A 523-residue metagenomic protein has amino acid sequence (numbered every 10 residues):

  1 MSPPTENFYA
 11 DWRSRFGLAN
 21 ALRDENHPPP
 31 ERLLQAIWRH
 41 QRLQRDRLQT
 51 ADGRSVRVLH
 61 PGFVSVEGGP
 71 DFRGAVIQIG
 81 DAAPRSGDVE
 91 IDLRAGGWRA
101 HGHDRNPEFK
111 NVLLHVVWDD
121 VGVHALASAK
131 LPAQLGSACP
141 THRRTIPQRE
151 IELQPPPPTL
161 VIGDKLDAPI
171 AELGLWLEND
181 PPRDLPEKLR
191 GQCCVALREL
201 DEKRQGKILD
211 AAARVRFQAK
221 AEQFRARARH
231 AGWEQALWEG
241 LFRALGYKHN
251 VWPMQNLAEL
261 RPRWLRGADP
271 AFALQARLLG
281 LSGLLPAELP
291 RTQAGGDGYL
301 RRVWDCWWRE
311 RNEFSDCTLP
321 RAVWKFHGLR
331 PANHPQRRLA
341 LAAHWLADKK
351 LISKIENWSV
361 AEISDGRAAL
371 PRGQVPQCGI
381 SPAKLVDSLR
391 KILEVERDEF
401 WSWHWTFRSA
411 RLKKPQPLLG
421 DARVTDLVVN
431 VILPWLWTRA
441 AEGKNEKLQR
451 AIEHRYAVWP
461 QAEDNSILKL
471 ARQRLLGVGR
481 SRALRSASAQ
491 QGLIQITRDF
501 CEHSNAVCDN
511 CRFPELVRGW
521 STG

Functional and structural regions predicted by a protein language model:
M1-F16: Intrinsically disordered, low-structural-confidence terminal and linker regions
F16-R57: Short Lys/Arg-enriched alpha/beta "domain-start" segment
V56-F72, V76-G80: Active-site metal-binding core of divalent-cation-utilizing nuclease and nuclease-like domains
P70, P84, F109, A236 (+2 more regions): Short, well-structured alpha-helical interface segments that form or flank functional binding sites
D71-V123: A broadly used, surface-exposed interaction patch
H115-A138, H142-G280: Internal, well-ordered alpha/beta segment that forms a basic, Gly-enriched binding/recognition surface
D210-G492: Hydrophobic, aromatic-lined core segments that form the binding pocket/scaffold for planar heteroaromatic ligands
L476-G523: Acidic, carboxylate-rich catalytic segments that either coordinate divalent cations
